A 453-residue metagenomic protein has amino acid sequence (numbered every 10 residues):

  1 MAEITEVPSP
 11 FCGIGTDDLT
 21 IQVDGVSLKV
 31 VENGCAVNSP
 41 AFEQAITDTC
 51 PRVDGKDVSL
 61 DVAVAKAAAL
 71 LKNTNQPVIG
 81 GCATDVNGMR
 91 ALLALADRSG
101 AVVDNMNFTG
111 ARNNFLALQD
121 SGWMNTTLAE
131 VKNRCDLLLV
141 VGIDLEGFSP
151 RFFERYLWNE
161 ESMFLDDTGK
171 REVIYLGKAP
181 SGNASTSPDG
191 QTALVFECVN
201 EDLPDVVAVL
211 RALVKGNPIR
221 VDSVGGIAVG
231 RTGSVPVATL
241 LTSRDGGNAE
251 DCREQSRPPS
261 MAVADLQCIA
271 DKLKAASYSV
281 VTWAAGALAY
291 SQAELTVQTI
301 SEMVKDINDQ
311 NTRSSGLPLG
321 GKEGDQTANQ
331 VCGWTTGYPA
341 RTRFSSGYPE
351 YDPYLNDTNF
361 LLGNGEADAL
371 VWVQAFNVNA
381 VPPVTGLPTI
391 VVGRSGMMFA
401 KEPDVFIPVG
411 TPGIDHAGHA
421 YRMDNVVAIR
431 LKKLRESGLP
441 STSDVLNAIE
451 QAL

Functional and structural regions predicted by a protein language model:
A2-V37: N-terminal basic/disordered segments at the start of proteins
I14-T16, S59-L60, N73, P77-A91 (+4 more regions): Gly/Ser/Thr-rich loops at beta-strand to alpha-helix junctions that form or flank small-molecule/cofactor-binding
G15-D18, A41, L240, P258: Secreted/processed peptides and extracellular or luminal domains of membrane proteins
V26-I46, N159, M163-F164: Extended active-site and interfacial segments that coordinate phosphate-rich ligands in large catalytic machineries
S39-A68: An N-terminal, well-structured beta->alpha segment
P77-N133, I307-S345: Anionic-ligand anchoring segments at beta-strand to alpha-helix junctions in alpha/beta enzyme folds, i.e., glycine
F115-N308, R343-L453: Non-catalytic alpha/beta scaffold blocks inside enzyme catalytic domains
